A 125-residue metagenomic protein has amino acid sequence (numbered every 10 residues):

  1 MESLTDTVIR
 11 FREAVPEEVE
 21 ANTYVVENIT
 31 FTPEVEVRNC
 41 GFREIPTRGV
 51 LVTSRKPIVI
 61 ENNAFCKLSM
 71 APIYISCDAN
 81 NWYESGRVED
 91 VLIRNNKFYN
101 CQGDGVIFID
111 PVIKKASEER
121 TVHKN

Functional and structural regions predicted by a protein language model:
M1-N125: Extracellular parallel beta-helix/beta-solenoid repeat domains
